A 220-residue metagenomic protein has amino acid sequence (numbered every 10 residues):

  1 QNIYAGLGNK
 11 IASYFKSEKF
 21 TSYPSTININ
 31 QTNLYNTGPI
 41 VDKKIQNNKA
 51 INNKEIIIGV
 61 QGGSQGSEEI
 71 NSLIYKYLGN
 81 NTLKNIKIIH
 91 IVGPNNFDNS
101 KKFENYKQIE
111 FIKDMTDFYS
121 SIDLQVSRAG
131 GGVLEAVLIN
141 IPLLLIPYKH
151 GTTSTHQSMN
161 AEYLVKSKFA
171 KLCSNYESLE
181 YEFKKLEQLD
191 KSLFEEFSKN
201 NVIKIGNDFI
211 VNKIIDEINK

Functional and structural regions predicted by a protein language model:
Q1-K87, I91, N95-K220: Nucleotide-activated sugar donor-binding and catalytic core shared by glycosyltransferases and related lipid-linked
